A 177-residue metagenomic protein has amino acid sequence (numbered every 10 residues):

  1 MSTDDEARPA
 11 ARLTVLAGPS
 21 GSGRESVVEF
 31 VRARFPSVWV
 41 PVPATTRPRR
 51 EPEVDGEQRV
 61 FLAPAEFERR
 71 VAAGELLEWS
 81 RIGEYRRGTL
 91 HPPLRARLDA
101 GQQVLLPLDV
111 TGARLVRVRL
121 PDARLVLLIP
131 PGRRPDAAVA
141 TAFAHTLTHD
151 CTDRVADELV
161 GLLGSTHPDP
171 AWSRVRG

Functional and structural regions predicted by a protein language model:
M1-L13: Extreme N-terminal, non-catalytic leader segments that precede Walker-type/kinase nucleotide-binding cores
S2-D4, A138-G177: NTP-dependent small-molecule kinase module
G18, G23: Conserved glycine(s) of the Walker
E25-P36: A conserved segment at the C-terminal end of the G1
V31, V116, P135-D136, L159: Hydrophobic packing residues within well-ordered alpha-helices of enzyme cores
P36-V38, L120-R124, A140-A144: Short glycine-/polar-rich loops that comprise or flank the Walker A/P-loop and associated switch/sensor motifs
P43-V104, T111: ATP-dependent small-molecule kinase phosphotransfer cores that center on conserved nucleotide phosphate-binding segments
V104-V110, V118-D136, T148: Conserved phosphate-donor/acceptor-positioning beta-strand/loop module used by diverse small-molecule
